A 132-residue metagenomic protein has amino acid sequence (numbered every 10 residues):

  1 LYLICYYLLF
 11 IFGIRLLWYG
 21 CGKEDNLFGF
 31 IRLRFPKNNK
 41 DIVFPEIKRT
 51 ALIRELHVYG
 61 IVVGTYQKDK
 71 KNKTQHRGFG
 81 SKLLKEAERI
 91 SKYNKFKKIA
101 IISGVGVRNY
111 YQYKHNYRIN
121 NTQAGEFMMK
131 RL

Functional and structural regions predicted by a protein language model:
L1-A51, H57-Y59, V63-T65, N94 (+1 more regions): Non-catalytic substrate-recognition and accessory regions of acyl/acetyltransferase enzymes
L52, K98-A100, F127: Structural preference for beta-strand elements that scaffold enzyme active sites
G64-Q67, Y110-Q112: Generic domain-boundary/flexible-linker signal
D69-S91: Conserved acetyl-CoA-binding loop-helix of GNAT-fold acetyltransferases
R89-S103: Conserved GNAT acetyl-CoA-binding A-motif
I102-N109, K114-L132: Active-site/acyl-donor-binding loops of N-acyltransferases
